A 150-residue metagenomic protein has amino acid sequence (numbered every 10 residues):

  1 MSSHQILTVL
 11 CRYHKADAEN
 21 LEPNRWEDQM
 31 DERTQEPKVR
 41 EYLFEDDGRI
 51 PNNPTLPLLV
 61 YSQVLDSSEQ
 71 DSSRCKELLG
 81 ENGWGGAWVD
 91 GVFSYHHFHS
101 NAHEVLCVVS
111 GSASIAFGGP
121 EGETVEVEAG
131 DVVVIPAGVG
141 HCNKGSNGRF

Functional and structural regions predicted by a protein language model:
S2-S3: Serine residues within intrinsically disordered or low-complexity segments
T8, A16-A18: Ala/Thr-enriched low-complexity intrinsically disordered regions
D28-A129, S146-G148: Active-site region of the double-stranded beta-helix
E128-G140: Conserved SET/PR-domain catalytic core that frames the SAM/AdoMet-binding pocket
A137-F150: Ligand-binding loop in jelly-roll beta-barrel domains
